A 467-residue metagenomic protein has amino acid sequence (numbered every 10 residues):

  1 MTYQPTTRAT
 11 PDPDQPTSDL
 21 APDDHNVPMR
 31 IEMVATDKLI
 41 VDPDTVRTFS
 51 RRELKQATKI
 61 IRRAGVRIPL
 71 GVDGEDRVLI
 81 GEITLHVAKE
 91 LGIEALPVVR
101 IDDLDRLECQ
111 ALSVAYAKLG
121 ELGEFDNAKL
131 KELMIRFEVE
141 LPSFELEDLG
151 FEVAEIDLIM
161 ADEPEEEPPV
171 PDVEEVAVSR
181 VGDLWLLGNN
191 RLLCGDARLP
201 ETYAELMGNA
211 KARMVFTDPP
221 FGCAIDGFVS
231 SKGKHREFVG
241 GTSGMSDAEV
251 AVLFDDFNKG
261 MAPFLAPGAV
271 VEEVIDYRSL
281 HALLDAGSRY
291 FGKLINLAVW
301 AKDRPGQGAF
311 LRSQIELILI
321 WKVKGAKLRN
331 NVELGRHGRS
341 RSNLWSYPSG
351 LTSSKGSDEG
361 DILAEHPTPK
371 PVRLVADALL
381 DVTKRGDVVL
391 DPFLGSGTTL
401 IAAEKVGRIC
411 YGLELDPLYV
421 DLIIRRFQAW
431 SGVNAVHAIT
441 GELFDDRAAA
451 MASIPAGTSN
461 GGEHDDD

Functional and structural regions predicted by a protein language model:
T2, A9, Q15, H25-V420 (+1 more regions): Core catalytic lobe of class I
Q4, R8-A9, A456, N460: Serine/threonine-rich, low-complexity intrinsically disordered segments
W185-A204, I424-D465: S-adenosyl-L-methionine
